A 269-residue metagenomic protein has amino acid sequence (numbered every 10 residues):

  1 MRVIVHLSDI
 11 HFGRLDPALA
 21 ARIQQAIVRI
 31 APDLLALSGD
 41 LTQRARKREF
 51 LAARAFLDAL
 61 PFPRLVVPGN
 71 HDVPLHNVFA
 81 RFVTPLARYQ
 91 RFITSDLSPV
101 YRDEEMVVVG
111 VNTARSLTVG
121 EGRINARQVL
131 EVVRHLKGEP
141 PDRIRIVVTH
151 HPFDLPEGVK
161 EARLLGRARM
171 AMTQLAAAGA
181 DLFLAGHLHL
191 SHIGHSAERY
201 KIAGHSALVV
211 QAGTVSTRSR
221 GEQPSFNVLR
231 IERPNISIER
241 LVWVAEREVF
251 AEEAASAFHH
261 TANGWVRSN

Functional and structural regions predicted by a protein language model:
M1-A59, L75-H76, D96-L97, E131 (+1 more regions): N-terminal active-site segment of His-dependent metallophosphoesterases
H6-S8, L35-D40, R64-N70, N112 (+3 more regions): Active-site neighborhood of phospho(di)ester-bond hydrolases with catalytic His/Asp-centered motifs
G13-D16, Q43-R48, N70-R81, R115-G120 (+3 more regions): Active-site environment of divalent metal-dependent phosphoester hydrolases
A20-A21, E49-A53, N125-L130, E161-A171: Charged helix-capping and loop-helix junction motifs
L51-R134, E139, Q174, K201-G204 (+1 more regions): Extended active-site neighborhood of metal-dependent phosphoesterases/phosphodiesterases
P141-P156: Short acidic, glycine-rich surface-loop motifs adjacent to enzyme active sites
K160-S237: Conserved beta-sheet core of the metallophosphoesterase superfamily
R230-N269: A short C-terminal boundary segment appended to hydrolase-like catalytic domains
